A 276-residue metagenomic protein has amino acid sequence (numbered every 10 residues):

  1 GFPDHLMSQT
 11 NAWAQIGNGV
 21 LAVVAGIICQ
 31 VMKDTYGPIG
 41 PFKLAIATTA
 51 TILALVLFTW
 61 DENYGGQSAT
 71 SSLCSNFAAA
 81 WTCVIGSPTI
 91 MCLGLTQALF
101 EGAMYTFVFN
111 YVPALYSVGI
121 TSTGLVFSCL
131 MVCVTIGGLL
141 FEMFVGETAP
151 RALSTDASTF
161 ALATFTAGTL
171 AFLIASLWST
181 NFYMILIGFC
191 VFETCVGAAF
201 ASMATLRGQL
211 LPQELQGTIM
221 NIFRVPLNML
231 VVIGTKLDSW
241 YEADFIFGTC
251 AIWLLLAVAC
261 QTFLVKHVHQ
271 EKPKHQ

Functional and structural regions predicted by a protein language model:
G1-D34, F42-T49, T96-P113, F127-V145 (+1 more regions): Substrate-agnostic recognition of the 12-TM MFS/MFS-like secondary transporter fold
D4, P38, I120, P150 (+4 more regions): Membrane-helix interface/capping residues of multi-pass secondary transporters
V31-T48, I120-L125, T235-Q261: A membrane-interface helix-boundary motif in multi-pass transporters
P38, F42-S72, E147, T262-K274: Helix-loop junctions on the cytosolic side of multi-pass membrane transporters, especially the intracellular loop
I46-A54, F165, T169-F172, G188-F189 (+1 more regions): A generic transmembrane-helix signature of 12-TM secondary carrier transporters
D61-T96, Q276: Juxtamembrane intracellular "pre-TM" segments in multi-pass secondary transporters
F109-T123, A175: Short amphipathic helix-loop junctions that connect adjacent transmembrane helices in Major Facilitator Superfamily/SLC
S154-A199: C-terminal transmembrane helical hairpin of 12-TM major facilitator-type secondary transporters
